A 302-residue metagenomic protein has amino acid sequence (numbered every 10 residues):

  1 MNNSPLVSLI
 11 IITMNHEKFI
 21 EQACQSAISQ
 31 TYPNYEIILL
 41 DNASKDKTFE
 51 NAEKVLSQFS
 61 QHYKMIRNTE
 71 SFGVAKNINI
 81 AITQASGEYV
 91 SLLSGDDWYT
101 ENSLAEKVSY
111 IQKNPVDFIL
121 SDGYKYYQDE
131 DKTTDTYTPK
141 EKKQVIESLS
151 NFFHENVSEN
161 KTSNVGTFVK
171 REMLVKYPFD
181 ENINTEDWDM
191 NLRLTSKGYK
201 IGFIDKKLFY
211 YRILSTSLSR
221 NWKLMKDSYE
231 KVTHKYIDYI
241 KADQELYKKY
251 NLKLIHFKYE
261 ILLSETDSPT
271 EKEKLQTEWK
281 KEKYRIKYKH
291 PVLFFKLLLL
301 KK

Functional and structural regions predicted by a protein language model:
M1-S26: N-proximal low-complexity "stem/linker" segments adjacent to membrane-targeting elements
Q25-N34: Short, acidic, metal-binding catalytic loop of nucleotide-sugar glycosyltransferases
D41-N51, E70, S94: A conserved acidic beta->alpha catalytic loop
N68-A85: Glycine-rich, basic loop-to-helix element that forms the pyrophosphate-binding segment of sugar-nucleotide handling
K76, A105-E106, Y110, P115-M173: Flexible acidic/His/Gly-enriched loops in nucleotide-sugar-dependent glycosyltransferase catalytic domains
V90: Short aromatic/hydrophobic "clamp" motif used to bind/position activated sugar donors
Q144-S228: Conserved nucleotide-sugar donor-binding catalytic segment
N156, I201, Y210-K302: C-terminal subregions of glycosyltransferases and related glycan-biosynthesis enzymes
